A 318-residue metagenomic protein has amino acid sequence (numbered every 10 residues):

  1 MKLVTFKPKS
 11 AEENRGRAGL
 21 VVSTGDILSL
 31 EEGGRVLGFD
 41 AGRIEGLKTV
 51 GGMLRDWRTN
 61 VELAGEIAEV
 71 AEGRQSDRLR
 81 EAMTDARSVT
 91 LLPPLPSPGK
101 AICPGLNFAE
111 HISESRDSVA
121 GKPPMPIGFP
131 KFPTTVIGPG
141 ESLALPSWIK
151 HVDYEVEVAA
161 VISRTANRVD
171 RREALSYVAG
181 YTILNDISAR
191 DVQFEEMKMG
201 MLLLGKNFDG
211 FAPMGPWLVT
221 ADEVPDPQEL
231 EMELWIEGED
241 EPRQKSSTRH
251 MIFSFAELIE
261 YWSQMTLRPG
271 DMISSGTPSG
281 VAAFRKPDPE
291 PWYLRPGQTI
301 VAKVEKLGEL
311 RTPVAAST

Functional and structural regions predicted by a protein language model:
M1-K122, P126, T299, K303: N-terminal non-catalytic cap/leader segment that marks the start of a structured domain
V4, L91-P93, R116-V119, L143-V152 (+4 more regions): A generic local secondary-structure boundary/capping motif
N14, T84, S88-V89, H111 (+1 more regions): Catalytic-pocket segment enriched in acidic/His residues
A18, E157-V161, T182, E233: Residues embedded in well-ordered beta-strands
P93-P94, K100, K150-V152, M265 (+1 more regions): Residue "hotspots" at secondary-structure boundaries inside conserved domains
K122-E141: A gly/proline- and charged-residue-enriched helix-loop-helix capping module
R172-L184: RNA pseudouridine synthases
